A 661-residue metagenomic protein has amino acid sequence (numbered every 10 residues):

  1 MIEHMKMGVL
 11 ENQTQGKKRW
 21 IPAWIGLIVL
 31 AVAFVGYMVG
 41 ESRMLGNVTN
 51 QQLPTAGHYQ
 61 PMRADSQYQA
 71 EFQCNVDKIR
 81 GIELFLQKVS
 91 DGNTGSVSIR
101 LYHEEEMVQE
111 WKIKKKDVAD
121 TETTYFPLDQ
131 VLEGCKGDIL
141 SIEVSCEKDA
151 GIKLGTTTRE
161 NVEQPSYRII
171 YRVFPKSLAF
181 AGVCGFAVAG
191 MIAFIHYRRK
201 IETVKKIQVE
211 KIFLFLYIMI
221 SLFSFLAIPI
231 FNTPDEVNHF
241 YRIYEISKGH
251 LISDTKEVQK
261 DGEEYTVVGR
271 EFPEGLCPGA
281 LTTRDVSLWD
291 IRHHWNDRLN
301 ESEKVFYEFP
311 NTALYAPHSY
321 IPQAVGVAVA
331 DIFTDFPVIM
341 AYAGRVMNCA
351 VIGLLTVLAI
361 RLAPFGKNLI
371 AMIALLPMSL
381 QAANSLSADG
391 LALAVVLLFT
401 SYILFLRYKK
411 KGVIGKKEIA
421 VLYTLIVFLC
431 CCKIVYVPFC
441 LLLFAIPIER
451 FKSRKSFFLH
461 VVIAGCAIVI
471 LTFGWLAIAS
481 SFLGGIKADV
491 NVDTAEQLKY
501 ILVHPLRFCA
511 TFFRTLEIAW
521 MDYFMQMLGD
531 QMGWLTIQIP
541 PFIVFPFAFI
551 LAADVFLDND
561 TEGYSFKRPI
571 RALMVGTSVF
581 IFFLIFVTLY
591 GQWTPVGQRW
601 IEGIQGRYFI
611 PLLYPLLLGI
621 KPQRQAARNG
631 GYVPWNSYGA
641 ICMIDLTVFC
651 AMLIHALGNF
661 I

Functional and structural regions predicted by a protein language model:
M1-G40, K176-L222, L459-G465, S565-A572 (+1 more regions): Start-transfer (signal-anchor) and selected internal transmembrane alpha helices of multi-pass inner/ER membrane
W20-H103, K116-I139, S145-G190: Beta-sheet-rich sandwich/jelly-roll-like modules and their strand-loop junctions
H250-A343: Interfacial juxtamembrane loops and adjacent helix segments that form the catalytic/substrate-binding surfaces
D335-V338, V357-P377: Transmembrane-helix signature of polytopic, membrane-embedded enzymes that assemble or transfer cell-envelope glycans
Q381, E418-I434, F439-A445: Membrane-interface alpha helices of multi-pass inner-membrane proteins
S385-A392: Short acidic/glycine- and proline-prone juxtamembrane loop motifs at membrane-interface regions of multi-pass membrane
Y402-V413, V437-V469: Perimembrane helix-loop-helix junctions
F473-D560: Membrane-lumen/periplasm interface segments of multi-pass, membrane-embedded glycan/lipid transferases
